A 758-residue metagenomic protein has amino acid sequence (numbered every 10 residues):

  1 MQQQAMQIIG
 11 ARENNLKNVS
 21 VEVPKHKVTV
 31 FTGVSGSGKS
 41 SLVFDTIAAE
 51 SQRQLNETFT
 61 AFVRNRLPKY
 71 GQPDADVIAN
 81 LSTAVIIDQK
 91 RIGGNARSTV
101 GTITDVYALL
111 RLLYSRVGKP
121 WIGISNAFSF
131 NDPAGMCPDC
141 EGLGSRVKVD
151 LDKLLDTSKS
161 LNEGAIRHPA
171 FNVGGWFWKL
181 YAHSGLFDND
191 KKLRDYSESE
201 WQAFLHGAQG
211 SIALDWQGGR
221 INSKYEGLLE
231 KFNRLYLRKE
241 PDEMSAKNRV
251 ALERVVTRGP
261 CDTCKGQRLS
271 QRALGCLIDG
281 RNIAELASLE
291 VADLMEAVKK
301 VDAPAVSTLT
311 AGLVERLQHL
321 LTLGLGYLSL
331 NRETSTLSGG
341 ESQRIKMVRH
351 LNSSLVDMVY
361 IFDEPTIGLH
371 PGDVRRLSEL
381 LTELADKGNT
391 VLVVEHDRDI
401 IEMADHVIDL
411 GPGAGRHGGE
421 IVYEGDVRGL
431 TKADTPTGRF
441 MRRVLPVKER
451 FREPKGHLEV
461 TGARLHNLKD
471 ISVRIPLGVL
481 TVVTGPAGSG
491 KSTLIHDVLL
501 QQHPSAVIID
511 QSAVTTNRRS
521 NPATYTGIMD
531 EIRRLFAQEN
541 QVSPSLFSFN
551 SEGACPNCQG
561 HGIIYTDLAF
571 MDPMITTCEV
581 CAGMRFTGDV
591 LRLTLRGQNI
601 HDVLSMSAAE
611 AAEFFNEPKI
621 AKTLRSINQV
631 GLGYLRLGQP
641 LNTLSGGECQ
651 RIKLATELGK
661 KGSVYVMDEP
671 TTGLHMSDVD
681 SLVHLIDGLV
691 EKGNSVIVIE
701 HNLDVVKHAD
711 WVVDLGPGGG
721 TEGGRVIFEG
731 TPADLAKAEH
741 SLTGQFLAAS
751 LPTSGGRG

Functional and structural regions predicted by a protein language model:
M1-G758: Conserved phosphate-binding elements of NTP-dependent enzyme cores
